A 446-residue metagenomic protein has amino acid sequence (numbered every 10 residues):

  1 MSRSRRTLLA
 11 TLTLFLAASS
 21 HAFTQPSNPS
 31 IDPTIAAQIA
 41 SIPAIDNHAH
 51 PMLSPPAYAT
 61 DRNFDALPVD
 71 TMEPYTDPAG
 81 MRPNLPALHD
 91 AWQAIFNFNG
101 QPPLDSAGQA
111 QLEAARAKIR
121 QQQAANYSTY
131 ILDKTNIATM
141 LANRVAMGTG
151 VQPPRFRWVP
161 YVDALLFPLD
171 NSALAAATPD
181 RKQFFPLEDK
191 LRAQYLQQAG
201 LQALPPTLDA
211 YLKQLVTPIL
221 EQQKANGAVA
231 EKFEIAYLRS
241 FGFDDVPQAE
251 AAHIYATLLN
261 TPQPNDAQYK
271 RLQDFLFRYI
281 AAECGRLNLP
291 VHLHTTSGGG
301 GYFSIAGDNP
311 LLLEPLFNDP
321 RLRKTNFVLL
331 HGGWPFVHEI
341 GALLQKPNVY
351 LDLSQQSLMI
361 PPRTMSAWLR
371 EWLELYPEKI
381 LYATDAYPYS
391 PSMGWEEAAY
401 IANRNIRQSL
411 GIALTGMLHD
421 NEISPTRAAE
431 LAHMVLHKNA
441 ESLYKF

Functional and structural regions predicted by a protein language model:
M1-L9: Bacterial N-terminal signal peptides that target proteins for export
L8, Q25-N47, L53-D61, L67-P102 (+4 more regions): Mid-to-C-terminal alpha-helical segments outside catalytic/metal-binding sites
A10-S19: Bacterial N-terminal signal peptides
A40, A59-P160, L165-L166, Q183-Q202 (+1 more regions): Alpha-helical scaffold segments that flank or form the walls of functional sites
I45-A49, T139-A142, F156-V162, E231-F233 (+4 more regions): Hydrophobic faces of well-ordered beta-strands that scaffold small-molecule active sites in alpha/beta enzyme cores
L67, D180-L201, V246-A267, R407-G416: A solvent-exposed, charged loop/short amphipathic helix patch at secondary-structure junctions
T207-F233, R239-V349, R363-L381: Histidine/acidic residue-rich metal-binding segments in metalloenzymes
D308-V328, G332-F446: H/E-rich (His + Asp/Glu) clusters that bind or coordinate divalent metals
